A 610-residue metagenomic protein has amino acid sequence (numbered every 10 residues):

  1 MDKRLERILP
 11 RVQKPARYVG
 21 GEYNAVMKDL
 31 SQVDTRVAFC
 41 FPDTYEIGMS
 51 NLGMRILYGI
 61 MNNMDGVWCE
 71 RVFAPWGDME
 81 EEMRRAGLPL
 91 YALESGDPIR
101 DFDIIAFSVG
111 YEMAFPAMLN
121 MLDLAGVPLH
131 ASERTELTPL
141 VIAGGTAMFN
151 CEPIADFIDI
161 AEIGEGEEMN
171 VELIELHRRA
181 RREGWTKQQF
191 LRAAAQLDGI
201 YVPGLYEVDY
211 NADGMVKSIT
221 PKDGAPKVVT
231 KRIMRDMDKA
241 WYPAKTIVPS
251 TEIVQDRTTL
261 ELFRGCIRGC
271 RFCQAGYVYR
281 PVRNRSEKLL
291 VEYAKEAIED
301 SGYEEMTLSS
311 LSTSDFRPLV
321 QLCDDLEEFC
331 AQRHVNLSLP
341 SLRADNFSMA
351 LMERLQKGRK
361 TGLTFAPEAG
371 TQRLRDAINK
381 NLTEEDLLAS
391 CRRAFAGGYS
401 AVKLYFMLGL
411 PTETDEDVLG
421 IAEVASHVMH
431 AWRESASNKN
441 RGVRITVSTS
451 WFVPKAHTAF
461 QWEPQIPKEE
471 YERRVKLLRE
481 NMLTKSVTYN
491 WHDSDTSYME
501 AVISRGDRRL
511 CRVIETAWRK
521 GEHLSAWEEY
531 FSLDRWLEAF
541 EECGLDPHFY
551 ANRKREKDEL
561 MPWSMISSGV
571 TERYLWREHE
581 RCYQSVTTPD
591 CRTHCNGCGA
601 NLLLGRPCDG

Functional and structural regions predicted by a protein language model:
M1-V33, V37-F39, L483-G610: Radical SAM enzyme core and accessory elements
I8-A38, Y45-E46, P203, D209-T259 (+2 more regions): N-terminal [4Fe-4S]-dependent radical SAM core
V37-D43, M61, V248-Q274, I298 (+2 more regions): N-terminal pre-triad scaffold of radical SAM enzymes
F39-C40, M113, E296-K403, M407-T446 (+1 more regions): Conserved SAM/AdoMet-binding glycine-rich loop
N51, E252-K288, H594-G610: Canonical Radical SAM [4Fe-4S] cluster-binding loop centered on the CxxxCxxC motif and its immediate flanking residues
M54, A86, L122, D156-A161 (+8 more regions): Short secondary-structure boundary/capping segments
A74-P221, A456-D507, E515-E529: Glycine-rich beta-alpha loop elements in corrinoid/cobalamin-binding modules across cobalamin-dependent enzymes
A193-G204, L311-F316, P340-N346, G409 (+4 more regions): A glycine-rich phosphate-binding loop feature that marks nucleotide/adenosyl-phosphate handling sites
